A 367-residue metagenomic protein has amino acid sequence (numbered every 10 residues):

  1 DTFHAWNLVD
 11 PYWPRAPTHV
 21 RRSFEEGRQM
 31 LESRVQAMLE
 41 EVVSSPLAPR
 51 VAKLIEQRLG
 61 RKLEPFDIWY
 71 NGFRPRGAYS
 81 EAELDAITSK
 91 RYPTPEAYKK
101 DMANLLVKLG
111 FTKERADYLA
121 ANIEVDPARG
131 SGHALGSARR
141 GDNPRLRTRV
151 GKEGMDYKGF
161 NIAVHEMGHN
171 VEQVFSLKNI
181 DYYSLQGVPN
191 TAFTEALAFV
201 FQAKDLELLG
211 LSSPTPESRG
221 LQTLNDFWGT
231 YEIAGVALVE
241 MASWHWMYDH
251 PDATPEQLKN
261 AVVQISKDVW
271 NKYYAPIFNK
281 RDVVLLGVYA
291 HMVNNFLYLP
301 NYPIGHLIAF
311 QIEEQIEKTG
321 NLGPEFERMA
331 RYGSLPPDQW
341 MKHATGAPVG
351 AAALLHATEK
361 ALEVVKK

Functional and structural regions predicted by a protein language model:
D1-Y79, P251-K367: C-terminal, non-catalytic "cap/extension" segments appended to globular domains
N71-A78, A134-L146, M167-K178, S213-T215 (+1 more regions): Active-site-adjacent bridging/hinge elements
Y79-K90, P144-K158, S176-G187, E217-N225 (+2 more regions): Glycine- and acidic
E81-D142: Auxiliary, metal-adjacent structural segments of Zn-dependent hydrolase domains
L109, L177-S184, L208-R219, H245-E256 (+1 more regions): Inter-helical turn/loop segments and adjacent helix faces that build the functional surface of alpha-helical bundle
L119-A128, P189, R219-Q222, K259 (+1 more regions): A glycine-rich phosphate-binding loop feature that marks nucleotide/adenosyl-phosphate handling sites
L146-L177, A198-F199, G305: Active-site recognition of the HExxH zinc-binding catalytic motif
F175-N179, Y183-W228, G305, G346: Post-HExxH zinc-binding segment in Zn-dependent metallohydrolases
